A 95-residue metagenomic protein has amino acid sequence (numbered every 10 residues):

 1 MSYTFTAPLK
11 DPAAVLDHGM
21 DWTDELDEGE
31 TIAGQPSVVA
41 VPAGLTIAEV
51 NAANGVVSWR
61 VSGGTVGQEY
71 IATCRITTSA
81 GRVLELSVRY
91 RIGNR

Functional and structural regions predicted by a protein language model:
M1-E30: Predominantly extracytoplasmic/ectodomain segments of secreted and cell-surface proteins
T31-S37: Solvent-exposed loop segments of extracellular immunoglobulin-like
A40-N54: Low-complexity "stalk/linker" and mucin-like segments enriched in Ser/Thr/Pro/Ala/Gly
S58-T65: Extracellular/luminal low-complexity segments enriched in Ser/Thr/Pro
G67-I71: Extracellular Ig-like/FN3 beta-sandwich strand-entry sites
T77-R82: Short, solvent-exposed loop/turn segments at the edges of extracellular beta-sandwich modules
S87-R95: Short beta-strand edge segments in extracellular beta-sheet folds
